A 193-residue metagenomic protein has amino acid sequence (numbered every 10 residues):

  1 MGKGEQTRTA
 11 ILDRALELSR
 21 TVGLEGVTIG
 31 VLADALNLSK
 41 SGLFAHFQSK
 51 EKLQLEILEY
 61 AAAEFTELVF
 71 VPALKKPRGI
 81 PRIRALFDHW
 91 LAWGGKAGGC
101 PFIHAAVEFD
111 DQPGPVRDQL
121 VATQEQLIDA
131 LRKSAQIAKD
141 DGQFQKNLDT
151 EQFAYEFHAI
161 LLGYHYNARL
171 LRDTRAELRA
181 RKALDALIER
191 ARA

Functional and structural regions predicted by a protein language model:
Q6-E17, T21, D34-A35, K52-K75 (+4 more regions): Alpha-helical structural segments
T9, D13, S41, C100-I103: Short alpha-helical elements of helix-turn-helix
L18-V27, F47: Short helix/strand-capping hinge loops at secondary-structure junctions that flank key functional elements
E25, S39-K40: Short coil turns linking two alpha-helices in DNA-binding domains
G30-A35, L43: Append "Primarily bacterial transcriptional regulators
F44-F47, E51: A short His-aromatic
R82, G95-P115: Amphipathic alpha-helical segments used for helix-helix packing
V116-E125, K139-D185, A191: Hydrophobic/aromatic-rich alpha-helical bundle segments in the mid-to-C-terminal region
